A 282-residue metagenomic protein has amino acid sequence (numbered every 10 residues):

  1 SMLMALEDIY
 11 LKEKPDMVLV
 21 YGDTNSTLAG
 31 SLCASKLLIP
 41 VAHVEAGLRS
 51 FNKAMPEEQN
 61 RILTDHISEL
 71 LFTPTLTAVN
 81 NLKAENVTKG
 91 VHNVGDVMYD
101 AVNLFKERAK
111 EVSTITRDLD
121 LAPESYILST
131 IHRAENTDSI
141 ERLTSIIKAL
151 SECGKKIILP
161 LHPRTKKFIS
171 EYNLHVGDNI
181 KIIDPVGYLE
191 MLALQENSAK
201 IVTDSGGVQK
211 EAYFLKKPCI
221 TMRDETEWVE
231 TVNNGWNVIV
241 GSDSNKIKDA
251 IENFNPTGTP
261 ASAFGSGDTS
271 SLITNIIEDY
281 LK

Functional and structural regions predicted by a protein language model:
S1-N86: Active-site and donor-binding regions of nucleotide-sugar-utilizing enzymes
L6-Y10, A193-S198: Short alpha-helical donor nucleotide-sugar binding micro-motif in glycosyltransferases
L19-Y21, L32, H43, L71 (+1 more regions): A donor-sugar binding/catalytic signature common to diverse glycosyltransferases and related nucleotide-sugar
T64-T137, V240: A nucleotide-sugar donor-handling region in carbohydrate enzymes
T77, V238-K282: Leloir-type glycosyltransferase catalytic cores
K110-N197: Donor-nucleotide binding loops and adjacent catalytic segments primarily of GT-B fold Leloir glycosyltransferases
I220, G235-I239: A short acidic/histidine/glycine-rich donor-binding loop in glycosyltransferase catalytic cores
